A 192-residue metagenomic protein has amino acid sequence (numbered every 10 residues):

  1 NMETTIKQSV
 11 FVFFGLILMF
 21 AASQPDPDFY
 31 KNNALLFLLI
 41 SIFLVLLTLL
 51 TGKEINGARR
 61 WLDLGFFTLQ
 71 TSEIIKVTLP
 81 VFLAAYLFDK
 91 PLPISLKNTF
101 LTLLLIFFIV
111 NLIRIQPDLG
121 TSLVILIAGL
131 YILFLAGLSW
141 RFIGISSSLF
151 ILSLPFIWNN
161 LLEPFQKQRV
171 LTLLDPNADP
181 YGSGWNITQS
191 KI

Functional and structural regions predicted by a protein language model:
M2-N186: Hydrophobic alpha-helical transmembrane segments of multi-pass inner membrane proteins, especially in bacterial systems
